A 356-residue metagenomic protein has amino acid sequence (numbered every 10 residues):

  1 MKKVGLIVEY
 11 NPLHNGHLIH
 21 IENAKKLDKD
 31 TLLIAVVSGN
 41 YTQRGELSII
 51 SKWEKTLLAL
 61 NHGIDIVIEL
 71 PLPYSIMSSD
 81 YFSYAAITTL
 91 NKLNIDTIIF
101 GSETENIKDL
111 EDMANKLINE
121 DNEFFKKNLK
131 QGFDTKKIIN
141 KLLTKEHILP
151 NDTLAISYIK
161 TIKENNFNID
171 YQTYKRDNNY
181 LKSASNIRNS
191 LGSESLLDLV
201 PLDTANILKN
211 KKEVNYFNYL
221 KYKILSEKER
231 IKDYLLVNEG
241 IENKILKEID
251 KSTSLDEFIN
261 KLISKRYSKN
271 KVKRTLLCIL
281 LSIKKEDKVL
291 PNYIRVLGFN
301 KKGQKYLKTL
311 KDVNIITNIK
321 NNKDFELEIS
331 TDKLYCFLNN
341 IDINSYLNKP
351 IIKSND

Functional and structural regions predicted by a protein language model:
M1-K55: N-terminal catalytic cores of NTP/NDP-binding nucleotidyl/phosphoryl-transfer enzymes
L6-I7, V36-S38, I68-L70, Q172-Y174: Short beta-strands and strand-loop turn motifs
V8, T42-Q43, A59, P73-Y74 (+1 more regions): Short, contiguous strand/loop micro-motifs
A24, K55-L58, A155, K160: Structured alpha-helical segments in the cores of large, soluble enzyme domains
K25-K26, L60, I87-N91: Non-catalytic positions within long, well-ordered alpha-helices that form the structural scaffold/packing of enzyme
T31, D65, D96: Conserved acidic residues
L57-P71: A glycine-rich helix N-cap at a beta->alpha junction
E69-D356: Active-site cores that bind ATP or allylic diphosphates and position pyrophosphate for catalysis
